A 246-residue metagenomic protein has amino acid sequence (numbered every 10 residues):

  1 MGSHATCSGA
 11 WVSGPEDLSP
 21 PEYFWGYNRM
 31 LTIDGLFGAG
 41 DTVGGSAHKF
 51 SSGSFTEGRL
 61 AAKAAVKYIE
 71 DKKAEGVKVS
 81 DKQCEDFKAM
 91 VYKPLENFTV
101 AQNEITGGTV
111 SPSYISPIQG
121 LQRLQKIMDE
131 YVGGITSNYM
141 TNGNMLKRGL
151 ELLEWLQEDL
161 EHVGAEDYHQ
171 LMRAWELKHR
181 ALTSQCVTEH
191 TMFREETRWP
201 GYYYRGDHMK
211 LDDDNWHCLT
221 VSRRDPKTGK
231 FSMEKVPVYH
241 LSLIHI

Functional and structural regions predicted by a protein language model:
M1-S3: Flavin-binding catalytic cores
A5, D17-I244: Glycine- and aromatic-enriched mobile tails/lids
